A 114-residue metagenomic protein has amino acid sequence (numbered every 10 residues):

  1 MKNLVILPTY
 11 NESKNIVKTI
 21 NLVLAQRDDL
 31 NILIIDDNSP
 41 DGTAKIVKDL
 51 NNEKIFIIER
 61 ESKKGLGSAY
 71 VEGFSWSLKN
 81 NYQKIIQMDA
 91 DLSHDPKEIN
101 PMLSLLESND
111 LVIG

Functional and structural regions predicted by a protein language model:
K2-N3, L24-I34, G42, K54-I55: Short loop->beta transition adjacent to catalytic acidic/histidine clusters or analogous donor-positioning motifs
L7, L30-S39, I58-E59, M88: Short beta-strand/loop segment that forms part of the nucleotide-sugar
E12-A25: Short, well-formed alpha-helical segments that are part of the catalytic scaffolds of diverse glycosyltransferases
E12-N15, S39, D95: Donor nucleotide-sugar binding loop of glycosyltransferases
D36-K45, L92: A conserved acidic beta->alpha catalytic loop
A44-N80: Conserved donor nucleotide-binding strand/loop of the catalytic core
Y82-S93: Short beta-strand-to-loop acidic/aromatic patch adjacent to the donor-nucleotide binding site
N100-G114: Conserved donor NDP-sugar-binding/catalytic core segment of glycosyltransferases
